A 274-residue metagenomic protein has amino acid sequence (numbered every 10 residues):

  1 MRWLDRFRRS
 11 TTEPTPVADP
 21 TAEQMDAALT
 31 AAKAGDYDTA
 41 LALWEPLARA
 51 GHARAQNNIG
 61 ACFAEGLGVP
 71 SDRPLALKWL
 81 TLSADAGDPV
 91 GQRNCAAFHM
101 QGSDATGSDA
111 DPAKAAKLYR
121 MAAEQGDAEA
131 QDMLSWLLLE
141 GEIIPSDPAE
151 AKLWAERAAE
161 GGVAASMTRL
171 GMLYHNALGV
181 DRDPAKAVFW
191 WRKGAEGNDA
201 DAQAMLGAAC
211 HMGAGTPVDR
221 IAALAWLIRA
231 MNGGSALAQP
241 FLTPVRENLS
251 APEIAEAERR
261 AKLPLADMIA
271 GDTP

Functional and structural regions predicted by a protein language model:
M1-D36: N-terminal leader/linker segments that initiate helical-solenoid repeat arrays
R2-E13, L237-P274: Terminal, low-structured helical/coil segments at or just beyond the last alpha-helical repeat
D19-P20, G35-D36, R49-H52, E65-L67 (+13 more regions): Short helix-capping/linker turns of helical repeat alpha-solenoids
Q24-A27, N58-E65, A96-D104, M133-E140 (+5 more regions): Hydrophobic face of amphipathic alpha-helices that form TPR/SEL1-like repeat modules and related alpha-solenoid
M25, N57, K78, R93 (+9 more regions): TPR/TPR-like alpha-solenoid signature
M25-K33, E45, E65, T81 (+6 more regions): Amphipathic alpha-helical repeat scaffolds
A34-A42, P70-L82, A105-L118, P145-W154 (+3 more regions): Structural signature of tandem alpha-helical TPR/SEL1-like repeats, specifically the intra-repeat loop/turn
L47, C62, S83, F98 (+9 more regions): TPR/TPR-like alpha-solenoid repeats
